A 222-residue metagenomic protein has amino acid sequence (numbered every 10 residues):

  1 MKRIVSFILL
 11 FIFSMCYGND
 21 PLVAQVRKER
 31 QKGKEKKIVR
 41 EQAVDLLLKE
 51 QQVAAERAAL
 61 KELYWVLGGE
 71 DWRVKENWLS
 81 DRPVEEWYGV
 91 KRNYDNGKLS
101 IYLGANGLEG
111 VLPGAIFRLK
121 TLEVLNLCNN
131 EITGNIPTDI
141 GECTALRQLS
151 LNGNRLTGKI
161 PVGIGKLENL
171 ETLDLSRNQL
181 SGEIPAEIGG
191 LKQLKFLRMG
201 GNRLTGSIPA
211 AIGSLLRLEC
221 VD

Functional and structural regions predicted by a protein language model:
K2-I8: Sec-dependent signal peptide recognition, specifically the positively charged N-region followed immediately by
L10-Y17: Hydrophobic h-region of N-terminal signal peptides that target proteins for export in Gram-negative bacteria
G18-A55: Sec-dependent signal peptide cleavage junction
E50-A54, K61-F117: LRR flanking "cap" motifs
I101-L103, L125-L127, L149-L151, E171-L175 (+2 more regions): Conserved hydrophobic beta-strand positions in leucine-rich repeat
L112-G114, T133-T138, I160-V162, I184-A186 (+1 more regions): The feature encodes a structural signal of leucine-rich repeats
R118-T121, G141-A145, G165-N169, G190-L194 (+1 more regions): Leucine-rich repeat
